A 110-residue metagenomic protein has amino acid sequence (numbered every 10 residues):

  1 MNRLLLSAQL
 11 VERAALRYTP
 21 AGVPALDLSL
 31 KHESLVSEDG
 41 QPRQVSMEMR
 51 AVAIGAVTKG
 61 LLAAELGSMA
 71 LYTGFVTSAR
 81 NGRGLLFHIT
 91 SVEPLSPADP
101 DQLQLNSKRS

Functional and structural regions predicted by a protein language model:
M1-S110: Single-stranded nucleic acid-binding surfaces, predominantly the OB-fold ssDNA-binding core
